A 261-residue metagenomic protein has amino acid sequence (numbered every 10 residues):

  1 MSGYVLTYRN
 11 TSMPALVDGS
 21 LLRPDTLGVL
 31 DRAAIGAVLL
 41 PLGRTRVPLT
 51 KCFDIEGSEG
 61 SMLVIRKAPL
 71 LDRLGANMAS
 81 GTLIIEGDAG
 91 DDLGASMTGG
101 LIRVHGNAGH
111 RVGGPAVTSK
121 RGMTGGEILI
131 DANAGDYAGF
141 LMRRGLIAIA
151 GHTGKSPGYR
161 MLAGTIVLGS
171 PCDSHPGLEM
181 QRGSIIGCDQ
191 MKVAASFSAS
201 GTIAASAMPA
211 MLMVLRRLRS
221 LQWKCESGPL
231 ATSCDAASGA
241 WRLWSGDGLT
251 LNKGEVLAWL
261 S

Functional and structural regions predicted by a protein language model:
M1-K67, R73, H105, T118-D131 (+5 more regions): Intrinsically disordered, low-complexity terminal regions
R66, S80-G81: LRR N-terminal entry segment and analogous cap-like coil->beta motifs
L70-N77, A89: Metabolite-binding pocket within alpha/beta catalytic cores that recognizes anionic/polar moieties
A76-S80, G94-G100, S119-R121: Mid-membrane cores of alpha-helical transmembrane segments in multi-pass membrane proteins, especially transporters
I84-I85: Structural recognition of beta-strand segments within beta-rich domains
D88-L93, R103-T118, L129-N133: Intrinsically disordered, low-complexity linker/loop segments enriched in Gly/Pro and charged/polar residues
